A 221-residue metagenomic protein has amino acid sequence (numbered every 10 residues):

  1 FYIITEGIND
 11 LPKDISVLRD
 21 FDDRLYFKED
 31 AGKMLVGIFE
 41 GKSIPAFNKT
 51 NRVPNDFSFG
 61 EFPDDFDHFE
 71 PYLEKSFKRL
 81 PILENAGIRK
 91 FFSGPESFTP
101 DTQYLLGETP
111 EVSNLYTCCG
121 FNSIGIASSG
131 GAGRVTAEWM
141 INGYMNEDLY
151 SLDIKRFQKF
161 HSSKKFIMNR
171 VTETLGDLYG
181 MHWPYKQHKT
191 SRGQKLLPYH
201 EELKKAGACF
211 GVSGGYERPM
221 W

Functional and structural regions predicted by a protein language model:
F1-P12, P71: Central beta-strand plus flanking loop segment that forms part of the substrate or channel wall within the catalytic
Y2-I4, V17, Y26, L105 (+1 more regions): Conserved hydrophobic/aromatic beta-strand scaffold that supports enzyme active sites
G7-I15, E84-F91: Short Pro/Gly-enriched beta-strand edge/turn motifs at strand-loop
I8-K42: Conserved FAD-binding catalytic core of PHBH/FMO-like flavoproteins
K13, V36-G37, I44-F47, I126-A127 (+1 more regions): Short helix/loop capping segments that flank catalytic or ligand/cofactor-binding pockets
D22, A31, I44-A46, R52-K195: C-terminal catalytic lobe of FAD-dependent flavoproteins
H188-W221: N- or domain-start disorder-to-order transition segments that initiate the globular core
